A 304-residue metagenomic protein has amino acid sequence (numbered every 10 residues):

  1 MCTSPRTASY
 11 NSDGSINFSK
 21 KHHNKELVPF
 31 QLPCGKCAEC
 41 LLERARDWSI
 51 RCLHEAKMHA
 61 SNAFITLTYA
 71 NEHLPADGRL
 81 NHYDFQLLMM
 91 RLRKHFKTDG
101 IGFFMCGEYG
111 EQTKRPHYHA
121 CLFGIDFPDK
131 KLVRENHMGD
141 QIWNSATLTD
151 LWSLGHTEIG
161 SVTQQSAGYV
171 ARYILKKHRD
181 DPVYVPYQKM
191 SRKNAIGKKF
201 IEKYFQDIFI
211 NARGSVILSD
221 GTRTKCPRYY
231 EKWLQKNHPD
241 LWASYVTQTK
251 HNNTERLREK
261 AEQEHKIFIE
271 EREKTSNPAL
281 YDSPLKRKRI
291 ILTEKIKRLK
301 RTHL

Functional and structural regions predicted by a protein language model:
M1-L53, A261-T275, A279: DNA replication initiation on ssDNA origins
R6-K25, F30, A76-R79, A167 (+3 more regions): The ATP-binding site of the protein kinase catalytic domain
G35, A63, P116: Residue-level detector of short, conserved catalytic/binding motifs and their immediate flanks
E39, L67, A120-L122: Hydrophobic side chains in beta-strands
E43-Q112: Signature for HUH/AEP ssDNA processing cores
G110-P116, L122-E259: Conserved His + Asp/Glu catalytic blocks
G155-E158, R258-L304: C-terminal non-catalytic accessory extensions
